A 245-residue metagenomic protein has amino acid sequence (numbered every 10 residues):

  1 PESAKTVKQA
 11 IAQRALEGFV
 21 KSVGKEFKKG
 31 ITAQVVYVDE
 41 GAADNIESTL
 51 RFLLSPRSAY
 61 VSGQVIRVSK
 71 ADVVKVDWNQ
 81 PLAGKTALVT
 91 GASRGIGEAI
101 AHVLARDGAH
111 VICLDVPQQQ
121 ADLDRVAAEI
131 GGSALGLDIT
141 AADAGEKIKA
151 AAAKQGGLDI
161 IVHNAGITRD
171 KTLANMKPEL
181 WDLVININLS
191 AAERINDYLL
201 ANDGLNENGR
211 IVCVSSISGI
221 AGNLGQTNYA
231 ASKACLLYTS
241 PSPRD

Functional and structural regions predicted by a protein language model:
P1-P81: Glycine-rich nucleotide cofactor-binding loops and adjacent beta-alpha elements of adenine nucleotide/dinucleotide sites
A12, L16, N196, S232: Active-site helix of classical SDR
S93: Conserved glycine-rich cofactor-binding loop
A109-L123: Conserved glycine-rich Rossmann-like NAD(P)H-binding loop of the short-chain dehydrogenase/reductase
T172-L173, L180-W181: Substrate-binding pocket helix/loop in short-chain dehydrogenase/reductase
S216: Residue(s) in the substrate-gating loop at a strand-loop-helix junction that position the organic substrate next
Y238-D245: Conserved small/polar residues in nucleotide/adenosyl-binding loops
